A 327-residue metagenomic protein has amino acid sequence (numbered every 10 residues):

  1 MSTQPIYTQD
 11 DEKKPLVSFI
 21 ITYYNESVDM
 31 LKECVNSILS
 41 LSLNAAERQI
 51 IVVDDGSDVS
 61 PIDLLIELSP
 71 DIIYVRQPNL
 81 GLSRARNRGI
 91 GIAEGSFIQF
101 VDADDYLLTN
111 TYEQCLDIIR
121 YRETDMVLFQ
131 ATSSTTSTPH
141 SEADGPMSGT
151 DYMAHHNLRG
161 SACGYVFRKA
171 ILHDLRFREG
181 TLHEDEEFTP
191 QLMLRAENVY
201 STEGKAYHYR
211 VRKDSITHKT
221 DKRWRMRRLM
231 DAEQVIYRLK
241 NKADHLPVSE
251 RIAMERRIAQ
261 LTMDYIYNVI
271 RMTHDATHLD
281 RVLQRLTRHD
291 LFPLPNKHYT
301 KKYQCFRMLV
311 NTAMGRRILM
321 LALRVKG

Functional and structural regions predicted by a protein language model:
M1-Q4, R271-G327: Membrane-interface aromatic/basic loop that binds lipid-linked glycans or pyrophosphate carriers, typified by
S2, E26-L41: Short, well-formed alpha-helical segments that are part of the catalytic scaffolds of diverse glycosyltransferases
S37, I51-D63, D102: A conserved acidic beta->alpha catalytic loop
D58-E67, Y106, N110: Acidic helix N-cap motif at the loop->helix transition within catalytic regions of sugar-transfer enzymes
I62-I92: Conserved donor nucleotide-binding strand/loop of the catalytic core
I98: Short aromatic/hydrophobic "clamp" motif used to bind/position activated sugar donors
N110-H140: Conserved donor NDP-sugar-binding/catalytic core segment of glycosyltransferases
G149-R223: Conserved nucleotide-sugar donor-binding catalytic segment
